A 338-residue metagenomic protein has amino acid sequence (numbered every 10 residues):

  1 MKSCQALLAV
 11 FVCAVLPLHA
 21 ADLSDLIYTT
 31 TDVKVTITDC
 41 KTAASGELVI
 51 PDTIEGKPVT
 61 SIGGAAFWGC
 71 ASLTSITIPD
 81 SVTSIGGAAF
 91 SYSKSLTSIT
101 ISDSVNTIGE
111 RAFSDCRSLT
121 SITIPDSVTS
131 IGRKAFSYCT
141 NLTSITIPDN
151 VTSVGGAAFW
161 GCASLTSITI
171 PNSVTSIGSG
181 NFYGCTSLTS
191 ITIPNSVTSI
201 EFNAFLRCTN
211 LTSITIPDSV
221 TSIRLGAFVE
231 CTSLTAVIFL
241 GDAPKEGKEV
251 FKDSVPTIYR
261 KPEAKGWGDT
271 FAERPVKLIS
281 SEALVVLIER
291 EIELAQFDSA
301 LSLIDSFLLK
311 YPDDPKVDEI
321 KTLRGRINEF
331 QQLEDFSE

Functional and structural regions predicted by a protein language model:
L18-D22: Boundary at the C-terminal end of the N-terminal hydrophobic targeting segment
D25-V33, A44-S61, A71-S84, K94-T107 (+8 more regions): Structural signature of tandem-repeat unit edges
R290, K310, I327-E329: Residue-level signature for tetratricopeptide repeat
F307-K321: Short solvent-exposed coil/turn linkers within tandem alpha-helical repeat scaffolds
L323-E338: Alpha-helical linker/edge segments of TPR/alpha-solenoid repeat scaffolds and analogous pre-/post-domain helices
